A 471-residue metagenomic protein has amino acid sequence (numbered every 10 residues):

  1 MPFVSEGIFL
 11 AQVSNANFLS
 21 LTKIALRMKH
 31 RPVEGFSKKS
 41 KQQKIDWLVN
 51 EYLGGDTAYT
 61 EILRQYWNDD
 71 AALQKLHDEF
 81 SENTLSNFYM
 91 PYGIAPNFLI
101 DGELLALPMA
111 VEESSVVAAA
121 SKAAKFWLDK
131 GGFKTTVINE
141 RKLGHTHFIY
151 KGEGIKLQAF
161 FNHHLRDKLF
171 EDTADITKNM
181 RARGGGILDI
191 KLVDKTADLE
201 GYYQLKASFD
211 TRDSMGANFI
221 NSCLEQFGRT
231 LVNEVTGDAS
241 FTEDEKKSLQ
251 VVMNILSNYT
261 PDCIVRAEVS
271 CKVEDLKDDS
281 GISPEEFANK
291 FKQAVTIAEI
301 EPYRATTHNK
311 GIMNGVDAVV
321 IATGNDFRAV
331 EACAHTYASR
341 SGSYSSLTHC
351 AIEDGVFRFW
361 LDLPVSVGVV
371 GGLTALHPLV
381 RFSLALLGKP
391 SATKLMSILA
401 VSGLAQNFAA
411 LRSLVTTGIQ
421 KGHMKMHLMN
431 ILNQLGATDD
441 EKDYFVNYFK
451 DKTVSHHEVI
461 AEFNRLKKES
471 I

Functional and structural regions predicted by a protein language model:
P2-L105, E113, F133, V137-R141 (+3 more regions): Acidic/polar, glycine-rich intrinsically disordered N-terminal extensions of enzymes
H77-E82, S86-E200, Q204-D210, I471: Small-residue-rich
P91-A119, T211-I220, E299-N325, G403-S413 (+1 more regions): Conserved phosphate/anionic-ligand binding catalytic regions in large, soluble enzymes, centered on
V117-S121, K125, F170, N221-V232 (+10 more regions): Predominant activation on well-ordered alpha-helical scaffold segments within soluble catalytic domains
K130-R166, A338-A400: A structural-propensity feature for long, helix-poor, extended segments
G132-I138, I176-D189, E234-N258, R304 (+6 more regions): Flexible, glycine/charged-enriched surface loops at secondary-structure junctions
S222-V232, T236, F241-L379: Glycine-rich anion/phosphate-binding loop at the beta-strand->alpha-helix junction
R358, P364-I471: Catalytic-core signal marking the mid-to-C-terminal active-site face
